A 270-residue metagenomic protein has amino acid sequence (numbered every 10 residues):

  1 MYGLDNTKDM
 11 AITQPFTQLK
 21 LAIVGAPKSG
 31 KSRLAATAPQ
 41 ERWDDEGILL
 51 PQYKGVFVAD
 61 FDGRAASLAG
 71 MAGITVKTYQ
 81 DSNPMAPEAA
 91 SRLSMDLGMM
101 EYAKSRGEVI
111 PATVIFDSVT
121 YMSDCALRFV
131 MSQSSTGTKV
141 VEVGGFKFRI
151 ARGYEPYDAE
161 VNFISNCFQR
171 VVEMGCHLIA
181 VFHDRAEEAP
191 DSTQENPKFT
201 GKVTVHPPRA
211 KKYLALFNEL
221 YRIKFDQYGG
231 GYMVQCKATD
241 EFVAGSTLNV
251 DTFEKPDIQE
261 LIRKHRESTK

Functional and structural regions predicted by a protein language model:
M1-K8, P15-L21, G229-K270: C-terminal regions of RecA-like/P-loop NTPase motor modules
T7-M10, K31-S32, S165-N166, P207-P208: A generic local structural motif
D9-F116, T120-C125: Conserved P-loop
R33-A38, R170, K212-Y213: Hydrophobic/aromatic ligand-binding patch that stacks against planar heteroaromatic rings of cofactors or nucleotides
V56, A112, C176-H177, N218: Conserved acidic residues
S91-S94, T120-S123, L127, D158 (+2 more regions): Generic detector of well-ordered alpha-helical segments enriched in charged/polar residues, highlighting helical
F116-K212: P-loop NTPase motor core
L178-P256: Phosphate-binding/switch region of NTP-binding enzymes
